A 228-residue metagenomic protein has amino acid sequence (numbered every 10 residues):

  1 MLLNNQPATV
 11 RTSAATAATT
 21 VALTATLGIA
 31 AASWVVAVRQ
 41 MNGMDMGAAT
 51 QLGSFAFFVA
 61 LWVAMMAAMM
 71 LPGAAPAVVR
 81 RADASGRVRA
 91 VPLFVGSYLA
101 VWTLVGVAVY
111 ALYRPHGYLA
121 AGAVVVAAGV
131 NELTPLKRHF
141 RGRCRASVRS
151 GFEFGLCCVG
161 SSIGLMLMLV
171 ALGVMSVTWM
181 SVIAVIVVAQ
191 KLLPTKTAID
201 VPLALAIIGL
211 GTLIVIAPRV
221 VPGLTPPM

Functional and structural regions predicted by a protein language model:
M1-A64, R138-A146, V215-M228: Histidine-/acidic- and/or cysteine-rich, low-complexity loops and terminal segments associated with membrane
T12-G43, G53, F58-V59, R87-P135: Membrane helix-loop-helix hairpins that form the core translocation module of multi-pass transporters
W34-V36, A56-R81, G96-L104, G129-K191: Functional transmembrane helices that embed catalytic/metal-coordinating motifs
M44, M69, V126, C158 (+1 more regions): Divalent metal-coordination and catalytic microenvironments
A82-G86, P115, L192-I199: Membrane-interface helix-boundary motifs at transmembrane edges
V105-Y110, C157, S161-V170, T212-T225: Hydrophobic alpha-helical transmembrane segments in multi-pass integral membrane proteins
Y118, S176-S181, A198-V201: Short, aromatic-rich membrane-interface segments at the entry and exit of alpha-helical transmembrane domains
V187-G209: Interfacial loop-to-transmembrane junctions
